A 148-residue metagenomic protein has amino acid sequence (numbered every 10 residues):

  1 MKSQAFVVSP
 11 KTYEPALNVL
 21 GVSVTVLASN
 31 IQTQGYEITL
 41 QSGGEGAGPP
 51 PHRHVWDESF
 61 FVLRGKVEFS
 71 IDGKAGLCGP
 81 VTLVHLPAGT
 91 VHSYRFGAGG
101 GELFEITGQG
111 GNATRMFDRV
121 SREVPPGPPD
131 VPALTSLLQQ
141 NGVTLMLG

Functional and structural regions predicted by a protein language model:
M1-P15: Hydrophobic ligand-binding cavity/cleft-lining segments
V7-P10, I31, F61, G73-V91: Short acidic-glycine-tyrosine-enriched beta hairpin
E14-P51: A short glycine-rich, His/Asp/Glu-containing loop-to-beta-strand
Q32, E68, L77-P80, A88-T114: Ligand-binding loop in jelly-roll beta-barrel domains
Y36, D57, G101: Change "...and in nucleic-acid phosphodiester-cleaving endonucleases..." to "...and in nucleic-acid processing enzymes
L40-G44, R53-S70, I106: Short, conserved beta-strand element in jelly-roll/cupin
G99-G148: Double-stranded beta-helix
